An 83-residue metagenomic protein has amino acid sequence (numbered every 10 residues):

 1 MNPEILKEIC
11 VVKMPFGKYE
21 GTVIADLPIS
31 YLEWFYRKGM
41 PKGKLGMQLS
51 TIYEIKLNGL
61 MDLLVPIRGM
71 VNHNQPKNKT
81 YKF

Functional and structural regions predicted by a protein language model:
M1-F83: DEDD superfamily 3′-5′ metal-dependent exonuclease/proofreading module
